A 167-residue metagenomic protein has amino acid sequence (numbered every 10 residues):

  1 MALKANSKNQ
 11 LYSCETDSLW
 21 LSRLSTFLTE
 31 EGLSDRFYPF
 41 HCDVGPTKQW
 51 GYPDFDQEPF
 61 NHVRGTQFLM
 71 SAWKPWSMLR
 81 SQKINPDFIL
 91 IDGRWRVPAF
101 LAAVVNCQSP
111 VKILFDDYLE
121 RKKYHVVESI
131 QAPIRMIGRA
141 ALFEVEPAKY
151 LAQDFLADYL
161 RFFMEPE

Functional and structural regions predicted by a protein language model:
M1-G51: SAM cofactor-binding core of SAM-dependent methyltransferases, primarily the Rossmann-like beta-alpha-beta module
N6-N9, N61, N85, N106: Detector for Asparagine
W20, S77-E167: C-terminal substrate-binding/active-site "lid" region of AdoMet-derived donor-dependent transferases
T26, G51-D54, C107, F155: Generic alpha-helix signal with a bias toward terminal, lower-confidence helices and secondary-structure junctions
L28-T29, H62, I84, A132: Generic structural signal for short, flexible, solvent-exposed coil/loop and linker residues
L33-D35, P53-T66, K149-E167: N-terminal donor/sugar-recognition subdomains of glycan-related enzymes, prototypically the membrane-proximal stem
P39-A102: Internal catalytic-core helix/loop-beta-alpha segment that presents or stabilizes conserved functional determinants
